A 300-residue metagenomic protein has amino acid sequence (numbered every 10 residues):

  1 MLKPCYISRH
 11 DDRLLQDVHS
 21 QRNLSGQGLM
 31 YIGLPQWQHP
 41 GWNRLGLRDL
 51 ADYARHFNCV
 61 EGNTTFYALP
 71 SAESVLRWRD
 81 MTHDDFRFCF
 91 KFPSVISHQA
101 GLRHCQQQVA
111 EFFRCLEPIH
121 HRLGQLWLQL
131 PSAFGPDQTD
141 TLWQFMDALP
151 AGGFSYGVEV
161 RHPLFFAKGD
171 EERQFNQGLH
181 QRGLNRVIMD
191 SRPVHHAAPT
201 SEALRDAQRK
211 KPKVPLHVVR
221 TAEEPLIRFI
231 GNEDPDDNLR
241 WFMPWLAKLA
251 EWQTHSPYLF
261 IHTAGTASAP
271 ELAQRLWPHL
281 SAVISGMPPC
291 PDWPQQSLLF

Functional and structural regions predicted by a protein language model:
M1-F300: Residues lining hydrophobic/aromatic ligand-binding pockets adjacent to catalytic sites
